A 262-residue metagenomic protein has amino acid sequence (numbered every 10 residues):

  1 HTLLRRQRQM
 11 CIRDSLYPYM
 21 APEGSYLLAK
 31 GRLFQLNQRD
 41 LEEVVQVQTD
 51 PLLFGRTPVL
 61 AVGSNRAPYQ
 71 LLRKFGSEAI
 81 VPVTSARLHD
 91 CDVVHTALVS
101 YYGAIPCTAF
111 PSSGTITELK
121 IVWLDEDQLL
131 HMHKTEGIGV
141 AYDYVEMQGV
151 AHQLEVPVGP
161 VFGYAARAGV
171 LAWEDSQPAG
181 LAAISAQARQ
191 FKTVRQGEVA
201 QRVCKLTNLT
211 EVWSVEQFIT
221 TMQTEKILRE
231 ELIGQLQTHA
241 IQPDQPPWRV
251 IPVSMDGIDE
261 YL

Functional and structural regions predicted by a protein language model:
H1-I12: Single conserved hydrophobic/aromatic residue that forms the stacking wall/gate of nucleotide- or nucleobase-binding
R13-Q35, L88-I105: Short, contiguous, well-structured surface segments enriched in hydrophobic/aromatic residues
V45-G55: A short acidic-Thr-Gly-centered motif at the start of a beta-strand
A61-S64, L124: Short His-Asn-centered micro-motif
L72-V83: Short Gly/aromatic-enriched secondary-structure transition segments
H95-V122: A structural-propensity feature for long, helix-poor, extended segments
I121-E146: Acidic, glycine-rich loop-and-strand cores that form catalytic or ligand-binding grooves in diverse globular domains
V158-S254: Mixed-charge (acidic/basic) macromolecular-recognition segments
